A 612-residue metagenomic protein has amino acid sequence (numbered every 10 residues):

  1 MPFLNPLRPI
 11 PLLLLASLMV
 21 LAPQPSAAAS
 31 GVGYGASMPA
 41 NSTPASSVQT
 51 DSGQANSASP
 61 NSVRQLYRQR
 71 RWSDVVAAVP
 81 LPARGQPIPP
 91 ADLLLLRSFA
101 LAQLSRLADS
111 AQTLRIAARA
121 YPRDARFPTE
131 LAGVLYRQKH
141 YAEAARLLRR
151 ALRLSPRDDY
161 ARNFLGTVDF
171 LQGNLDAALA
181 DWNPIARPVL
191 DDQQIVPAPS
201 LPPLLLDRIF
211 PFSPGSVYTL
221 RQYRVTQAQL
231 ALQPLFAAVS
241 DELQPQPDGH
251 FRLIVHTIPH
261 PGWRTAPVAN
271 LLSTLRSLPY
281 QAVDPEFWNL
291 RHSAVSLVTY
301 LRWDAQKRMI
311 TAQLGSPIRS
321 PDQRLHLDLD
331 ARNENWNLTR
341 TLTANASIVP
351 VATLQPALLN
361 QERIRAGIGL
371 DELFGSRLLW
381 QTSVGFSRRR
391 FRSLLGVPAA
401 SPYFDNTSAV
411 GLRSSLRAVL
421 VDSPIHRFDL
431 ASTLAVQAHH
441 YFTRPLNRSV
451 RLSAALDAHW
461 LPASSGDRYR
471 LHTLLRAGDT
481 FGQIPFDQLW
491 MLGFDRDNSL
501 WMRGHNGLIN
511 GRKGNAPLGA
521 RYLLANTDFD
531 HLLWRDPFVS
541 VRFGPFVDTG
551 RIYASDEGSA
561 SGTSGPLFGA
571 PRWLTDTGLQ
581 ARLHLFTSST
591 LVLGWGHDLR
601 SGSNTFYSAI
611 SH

Functional and structural regions predicted by a protein language model:
I10-A22: Bacterial N-terminal signal peptides
A22-A40: Signal peptide processing junction and immediate N-terminal pro/mature segment of secreted/exported proteins
A58-G85, L96-S105: Alpha-helical segment of the N-proximal tetratricopeptide repeat
P60-N61, A91-L96, R126-E130, Y160-F164: Alpha-solenoid helical repeat scaffolds
A102-Q103, S110, R115-Y121, R126 (+6 more regions): Periplasmic polypeptide-binding modules associated with outer-membrane biogenesis and secretion
Q227, L232-A431, F494-N510, N515-A525 (+1 more regions): Gram-negative/organellar outer-membrane beta-barrel architecture
A409-V541, P545-T549, Y553-S555, A560-T563 (+1 more regions): C-terminal outer-membrane beta-barrel translocator/porin domains of Gram-negative envelope proteins and their
G558-H612: C-terminal beta-signal and terminal closure region of outer-membrane beta-barrel proteins
